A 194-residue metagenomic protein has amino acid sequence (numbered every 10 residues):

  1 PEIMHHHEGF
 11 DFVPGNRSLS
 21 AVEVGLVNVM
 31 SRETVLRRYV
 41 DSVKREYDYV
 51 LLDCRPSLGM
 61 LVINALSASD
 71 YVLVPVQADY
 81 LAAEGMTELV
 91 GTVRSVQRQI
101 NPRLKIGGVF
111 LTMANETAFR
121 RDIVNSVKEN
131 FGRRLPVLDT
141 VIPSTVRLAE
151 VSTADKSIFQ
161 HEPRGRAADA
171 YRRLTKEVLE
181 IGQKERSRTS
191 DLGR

Functional and structural regions predicted by a protein language model:
P1-R194: P-loop NTP-binding core
